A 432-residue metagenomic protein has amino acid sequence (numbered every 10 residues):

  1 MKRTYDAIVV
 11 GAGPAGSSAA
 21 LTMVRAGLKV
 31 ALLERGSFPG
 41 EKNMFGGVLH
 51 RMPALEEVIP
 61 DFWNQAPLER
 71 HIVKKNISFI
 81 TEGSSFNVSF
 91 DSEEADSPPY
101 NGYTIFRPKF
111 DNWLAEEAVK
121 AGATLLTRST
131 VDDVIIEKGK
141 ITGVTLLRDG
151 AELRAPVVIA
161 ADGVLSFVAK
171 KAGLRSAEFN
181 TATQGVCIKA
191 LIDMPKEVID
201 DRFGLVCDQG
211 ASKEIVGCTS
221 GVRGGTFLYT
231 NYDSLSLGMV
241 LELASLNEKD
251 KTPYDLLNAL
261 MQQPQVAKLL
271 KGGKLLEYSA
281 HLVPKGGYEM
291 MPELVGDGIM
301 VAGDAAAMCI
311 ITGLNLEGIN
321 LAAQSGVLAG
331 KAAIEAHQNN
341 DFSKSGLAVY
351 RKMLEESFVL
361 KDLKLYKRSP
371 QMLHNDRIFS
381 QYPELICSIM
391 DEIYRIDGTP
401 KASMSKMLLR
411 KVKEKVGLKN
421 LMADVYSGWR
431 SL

Functional and structural regions predicted by a protein language model:
R3-L32: N-terminal Rossmann-like FAD-binding beta1-loop-alpha1 element of flavoenzymes
A15, F38, L165: Conserved Rossmann-like nucleotide-cofactor binding loop
A26, E117-V266: Predominantly flavin-linked oxidoreductase catalytic cores and closely associated redox partners
G36-G83: N-terminal FAD cofactor-binding segment of flavoenzymes
D96-E116, L246-K251: Short beta-strand to alpha-helix junction loop
T219-R223, Y232, S245-L321, S325 (+3 more regions): FAD/FMN-dependent oxidoreductases across multiple families
L328-F379: Active-site-proximal substrate-binding core of FAD-dependent oxidoreductases
M372-L432: C-terminal auxiliary extensions adjacent to catalytic cores
